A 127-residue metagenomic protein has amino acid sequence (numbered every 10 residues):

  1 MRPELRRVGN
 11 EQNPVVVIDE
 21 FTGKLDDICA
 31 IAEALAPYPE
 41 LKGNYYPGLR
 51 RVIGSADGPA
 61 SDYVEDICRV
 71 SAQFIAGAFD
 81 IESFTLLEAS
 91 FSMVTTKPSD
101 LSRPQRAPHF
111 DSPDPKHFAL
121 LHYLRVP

Functional and structural regions predicted by a protein language model:
M1-P127: Fe(II)/2-oxoglutarate oxygenase catalytic core
